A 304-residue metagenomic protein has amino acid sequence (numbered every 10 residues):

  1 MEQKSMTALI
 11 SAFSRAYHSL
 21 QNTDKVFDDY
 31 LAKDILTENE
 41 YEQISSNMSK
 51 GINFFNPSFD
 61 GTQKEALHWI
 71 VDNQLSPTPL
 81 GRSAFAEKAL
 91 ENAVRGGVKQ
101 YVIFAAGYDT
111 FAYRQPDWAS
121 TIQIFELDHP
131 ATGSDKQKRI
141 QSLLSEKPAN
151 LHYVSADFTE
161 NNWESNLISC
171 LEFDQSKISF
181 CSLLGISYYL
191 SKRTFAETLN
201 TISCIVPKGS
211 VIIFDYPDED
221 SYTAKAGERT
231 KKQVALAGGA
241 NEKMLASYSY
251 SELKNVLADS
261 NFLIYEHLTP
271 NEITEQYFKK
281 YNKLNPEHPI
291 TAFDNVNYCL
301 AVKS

Functional and structural regions predicted by a protein language model:
M1-V102, Y108-V154: Rossmann-like AdoMet
E2-M6, R15, A224-S304: Rossmann-like AdoMet/SAM-dependent catalytic core
A93-G97, L171-K177, V206: Glycine-rich phosphate-binding loop signature in dinucleotide/nucleotide-binding domains
P116-T121, F173-Q175, C204-P207: Short, conserved loop/helix-junction motifs that constitute active-site signature segments in enzyme catalytic cores
Q141-Q175: S-adenosyl-L-methionine
N162-S165, Y189-C204: A short, conserved alpha-helix within the catalytic core of class I
F173, K177-R193: A short SAM/SAH-binding and catalytic strip from SAM-dependent methyltransferases
V206-D220: Conserved beta-strand signature within the Rossmann-like core of class I S-adenosyl-L-methionine
